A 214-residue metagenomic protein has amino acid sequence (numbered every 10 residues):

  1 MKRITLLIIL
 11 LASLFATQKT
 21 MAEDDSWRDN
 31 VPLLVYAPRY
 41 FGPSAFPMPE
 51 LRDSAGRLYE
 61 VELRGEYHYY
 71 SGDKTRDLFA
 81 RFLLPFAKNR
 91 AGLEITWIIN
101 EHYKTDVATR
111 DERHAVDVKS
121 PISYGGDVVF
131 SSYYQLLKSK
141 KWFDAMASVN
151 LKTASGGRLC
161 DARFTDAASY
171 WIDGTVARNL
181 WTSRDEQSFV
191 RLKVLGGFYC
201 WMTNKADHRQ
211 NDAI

Functional and structural regions predicted by a protein language model:
M1-S26: Bacterial Sec-dependent N-terminal signal peptides
I8-A12, K140, R184: Residues in flexible loops and secondary-structure boundaries
A22-K152, W171, T175-W181, I214: Transmembrane beta-barrel domains of Gram-negative outer membranes and organellar outer membranes
E66-H68, R113-K119, R158-A162, M202-H208: Extracellular loop and loop/strand-boundary signature of outer-membrane beta-barrel proteins
K141-G157, A167, F189-K193: A short mid-domain helix/strand-loop element embedded in enzyme catalytic domains that forms or borders the active-site
T165-I214: Detector for outer-membrane/organellar transmembrane beta-barrel domains, recognizing the amphipathic beta-strand
